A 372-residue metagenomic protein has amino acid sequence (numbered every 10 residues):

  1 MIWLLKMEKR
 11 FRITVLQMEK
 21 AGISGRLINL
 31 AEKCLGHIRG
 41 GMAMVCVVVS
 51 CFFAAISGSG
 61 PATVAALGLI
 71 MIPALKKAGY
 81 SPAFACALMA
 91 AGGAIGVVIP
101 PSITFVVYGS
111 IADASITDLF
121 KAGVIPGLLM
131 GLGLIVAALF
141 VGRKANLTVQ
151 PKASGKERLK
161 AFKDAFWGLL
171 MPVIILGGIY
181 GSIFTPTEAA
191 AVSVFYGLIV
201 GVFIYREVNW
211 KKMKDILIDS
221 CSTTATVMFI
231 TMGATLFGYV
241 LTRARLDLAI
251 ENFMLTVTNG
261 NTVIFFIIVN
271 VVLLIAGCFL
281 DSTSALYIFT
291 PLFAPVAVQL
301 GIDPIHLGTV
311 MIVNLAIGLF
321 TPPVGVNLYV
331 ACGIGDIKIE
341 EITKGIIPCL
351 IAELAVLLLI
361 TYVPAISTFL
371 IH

Functional and structural regions predicted by a protein language model:
M1-H372: Alpha-helical transmembrane segments of multi-pass membrane transport proteins
